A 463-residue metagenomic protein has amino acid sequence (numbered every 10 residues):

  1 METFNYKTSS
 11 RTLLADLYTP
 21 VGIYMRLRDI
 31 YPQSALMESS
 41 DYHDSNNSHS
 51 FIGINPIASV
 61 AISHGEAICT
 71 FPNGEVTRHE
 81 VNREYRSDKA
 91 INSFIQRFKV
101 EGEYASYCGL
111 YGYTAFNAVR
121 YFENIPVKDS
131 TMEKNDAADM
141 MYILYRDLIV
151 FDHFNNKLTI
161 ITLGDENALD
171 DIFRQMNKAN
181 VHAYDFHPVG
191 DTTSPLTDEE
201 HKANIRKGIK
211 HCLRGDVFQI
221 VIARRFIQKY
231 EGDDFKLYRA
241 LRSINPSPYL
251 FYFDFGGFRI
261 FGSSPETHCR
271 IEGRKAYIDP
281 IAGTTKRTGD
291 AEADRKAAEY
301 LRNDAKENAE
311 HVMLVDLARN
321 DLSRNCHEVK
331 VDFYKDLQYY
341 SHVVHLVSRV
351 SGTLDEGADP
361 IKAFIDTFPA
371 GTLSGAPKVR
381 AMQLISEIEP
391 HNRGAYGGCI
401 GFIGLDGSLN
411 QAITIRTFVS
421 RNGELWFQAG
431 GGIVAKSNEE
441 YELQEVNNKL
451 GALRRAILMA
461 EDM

Functional and structural regions predicted by a protein language model:
M1-M463: Extended alpha-helical targeting/anchoring segments, especially N-terminal organellar/secretory targeting helices
